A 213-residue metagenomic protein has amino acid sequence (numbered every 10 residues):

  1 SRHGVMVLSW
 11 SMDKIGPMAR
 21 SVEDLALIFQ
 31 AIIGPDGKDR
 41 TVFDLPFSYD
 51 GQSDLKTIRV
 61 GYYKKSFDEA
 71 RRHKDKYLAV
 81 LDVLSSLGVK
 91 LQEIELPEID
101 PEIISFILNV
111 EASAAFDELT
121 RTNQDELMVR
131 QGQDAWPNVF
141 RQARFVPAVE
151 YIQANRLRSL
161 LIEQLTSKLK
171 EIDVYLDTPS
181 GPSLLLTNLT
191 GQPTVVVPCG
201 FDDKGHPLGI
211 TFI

Functional and structural regions predicted by a protein language model:
S1-L78, T122: A short helix-breaking turn/cap at a secondary-structure junction
P17, H206-I213: Short, well-ordered beta-strand elements
D54-Y63, F106-S159, P198, D202-G209: Short helix-loop capping/hinge segments that flank enzyme active sites or metal/cofactor-binding pockets
R72-E95, F116-L127, Y151, N155-I172: Acyltransferase
H73-K76, P101-A112: Short glycine/threonine-rich loop-to-helix capping motif typified by GTGT followed within a few residues by an Asp-Pro
T187-L189: Short hydrophobic alpha-helices that are characteristic scaffold elements of the AMP-binding
T194-V196: Short beta-strand->loop structural element characteristic of the AMP-binding/adenylate-forming
